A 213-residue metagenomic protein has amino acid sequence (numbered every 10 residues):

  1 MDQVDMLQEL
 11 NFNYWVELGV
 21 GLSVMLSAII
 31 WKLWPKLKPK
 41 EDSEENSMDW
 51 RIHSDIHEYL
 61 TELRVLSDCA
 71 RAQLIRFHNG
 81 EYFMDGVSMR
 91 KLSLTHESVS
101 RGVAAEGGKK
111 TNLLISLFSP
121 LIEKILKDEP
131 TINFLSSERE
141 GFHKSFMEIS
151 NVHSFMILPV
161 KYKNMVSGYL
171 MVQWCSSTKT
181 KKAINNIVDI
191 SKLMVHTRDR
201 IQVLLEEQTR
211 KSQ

Functional and structural regions predicted by a protein language model:
Q3-G102, R198-I201, E207-Q213: Intrinsically disordered, low-complexity terminal regulatory regions
I52-Y59, I115-S119, I187-T197: Well-ordered, non-membrane alpha-helical segments in soluble/globular domains
A70, N151-H153: Short beta-strand or tight-loop elements that sit immediately N-terminal to catalytic metal-binding acidic residues
R71-R76, N133-F134, I157: A structural signal for short, well-ordered beta-strand segments and their strand-loop junctions that often border
L92-S150: Regulatory sensory and allosteric helical modules in signal-transduction proteins and certain transcription factors
H153-K161: A short, aliphatic-rich beta-strand micro-motif
S167-Q213: Juxtadomain coupling helices with adjacent low-complexity linkers
